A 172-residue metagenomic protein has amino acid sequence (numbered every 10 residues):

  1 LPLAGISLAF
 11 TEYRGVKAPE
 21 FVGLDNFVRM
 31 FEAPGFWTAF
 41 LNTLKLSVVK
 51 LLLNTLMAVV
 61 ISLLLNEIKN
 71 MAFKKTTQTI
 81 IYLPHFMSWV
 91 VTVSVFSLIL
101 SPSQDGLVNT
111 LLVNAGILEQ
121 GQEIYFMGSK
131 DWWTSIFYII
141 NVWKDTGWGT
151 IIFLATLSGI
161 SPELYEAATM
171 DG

Functional and structural regions predicted by a protein language model:
L1-D171: A structural signal for multi-pass alpha-helical bundles of membrane permease subunits that mediate small-molecule
